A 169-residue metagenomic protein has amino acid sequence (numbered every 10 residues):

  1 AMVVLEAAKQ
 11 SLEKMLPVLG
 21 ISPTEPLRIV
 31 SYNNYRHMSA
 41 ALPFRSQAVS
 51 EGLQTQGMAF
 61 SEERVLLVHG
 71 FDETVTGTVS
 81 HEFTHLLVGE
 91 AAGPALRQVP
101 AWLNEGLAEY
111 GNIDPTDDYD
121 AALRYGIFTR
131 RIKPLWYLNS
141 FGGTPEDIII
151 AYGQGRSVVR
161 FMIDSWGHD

Functional and structural regions predicted by a protein language model:
A1-P100, S140-F141, A151: Juxtacatalytic substrate-recognition/specificity segment
E13-I21, T84-G93, N112-D117, F128 (+1 more regions): Sec-exported extracytoplasmic/periplasmic mature domains
M15, G111, F128-D169: Active-site-proximal alpha-helical
E63-L66, E105-G106, R156: Surface-exposed aromatic
A91, Q98-N139: Post-HExxH zinc-binding segment in Zn-dependent metallohydrolases
